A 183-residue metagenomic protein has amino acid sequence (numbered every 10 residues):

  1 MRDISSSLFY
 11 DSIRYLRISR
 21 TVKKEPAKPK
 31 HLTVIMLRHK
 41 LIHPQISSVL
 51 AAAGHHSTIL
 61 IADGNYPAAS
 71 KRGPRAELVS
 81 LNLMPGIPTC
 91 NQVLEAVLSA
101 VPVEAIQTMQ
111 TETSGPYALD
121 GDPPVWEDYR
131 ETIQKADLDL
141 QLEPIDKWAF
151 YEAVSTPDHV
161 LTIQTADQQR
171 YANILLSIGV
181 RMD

Functional and structural regions predicted by a protein language model:
R2-F9: Extreme N-terminal basic, low-complexity initiation segments that serve as generic localization/processing leaders
F9-Y10, Y15: Aromatic (phenylalanine/tyrosine) cluster motif
Y15-I35: Short, Lys/Arg-enriched N-terminal segments with co-localized hydrophobic residues within the first ~10-30 amino acids
V34-P85: Long, hydrophobic N-terminal alpha-helical segment
V49, A53-H56, V93-E104, D128-A136 (+1 more regions): Change "in soluble alpha/beta enzymes" to "in soluble alpha/beta proteins
S57-L60, A76-V79, E104-Q110, D139-L142 (+2 more regions): Structural motif
K71, R75-I106: A phosphate-binding glycine/aspartate-rich beta-alpha loop in the early core of alpha/beta enzymes
P116-D183: Glycine-rich, aromatic-bearing surface loops/beta-hairpins
